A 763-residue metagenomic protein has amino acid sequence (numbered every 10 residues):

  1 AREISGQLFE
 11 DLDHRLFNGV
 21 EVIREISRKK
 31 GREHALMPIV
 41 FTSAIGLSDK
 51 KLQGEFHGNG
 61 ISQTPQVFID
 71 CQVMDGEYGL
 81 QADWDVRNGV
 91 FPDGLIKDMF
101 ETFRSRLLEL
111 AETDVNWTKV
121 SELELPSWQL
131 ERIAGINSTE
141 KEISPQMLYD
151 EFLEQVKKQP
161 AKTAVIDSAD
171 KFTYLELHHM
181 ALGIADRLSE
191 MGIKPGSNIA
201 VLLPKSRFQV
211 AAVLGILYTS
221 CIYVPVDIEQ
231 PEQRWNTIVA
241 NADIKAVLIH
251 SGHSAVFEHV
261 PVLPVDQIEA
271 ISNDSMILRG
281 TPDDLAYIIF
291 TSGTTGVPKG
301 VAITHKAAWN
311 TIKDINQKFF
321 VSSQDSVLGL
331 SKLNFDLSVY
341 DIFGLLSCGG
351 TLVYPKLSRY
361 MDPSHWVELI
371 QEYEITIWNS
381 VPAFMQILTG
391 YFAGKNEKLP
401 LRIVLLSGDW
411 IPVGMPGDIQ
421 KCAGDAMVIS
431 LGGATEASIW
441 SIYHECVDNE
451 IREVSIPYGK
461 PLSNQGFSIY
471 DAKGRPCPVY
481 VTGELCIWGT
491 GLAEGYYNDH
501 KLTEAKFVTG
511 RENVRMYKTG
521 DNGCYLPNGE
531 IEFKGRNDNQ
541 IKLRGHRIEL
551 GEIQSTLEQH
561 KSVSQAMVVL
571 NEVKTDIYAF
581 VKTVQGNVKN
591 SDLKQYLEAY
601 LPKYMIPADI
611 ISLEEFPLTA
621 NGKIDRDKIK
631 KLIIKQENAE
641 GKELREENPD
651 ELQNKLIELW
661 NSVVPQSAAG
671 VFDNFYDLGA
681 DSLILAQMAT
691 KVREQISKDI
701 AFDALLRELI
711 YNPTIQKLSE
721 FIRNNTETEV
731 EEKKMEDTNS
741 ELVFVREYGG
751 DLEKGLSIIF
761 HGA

Functional and structural regions predicted by a protein language model:
A1-G60, N88-P92, N116, K194-S197 (+11 more regions): His-Asp-centered acyl/peptidyl-transfer active-site segments
R2, G60-Q81, E101-R104, E112-I289 (+8 more regions): AMP-binding/adenylate-forming domain of the ANL superfamily
R132-I133, A240, A246-L278, A308 (+6 more regions): AMP-dependent adenylate-forming
Q155, L203-S206, D227, L285 (+8 more regions): Conserved AMP-binding
L203-R207, C221-T237, S251-H253, G350-Y373 (+3 more regions): ATP-dependent adenylate-forming carboxylate-activation enzymes
A242-K245, K574, P617-M735: Phosphopantetheine-dependent thiolation modules in NRPS/PKS and related acyl-activating systems
K299-L328, D336-T376: Conserved AMP-binding/adenylation subdomain of ANL enzymes
S347-G350, I375-N379, T389-P457, G466 (+1 more regions): Gly/Ser/Thr-rich phosphate-binding loop
